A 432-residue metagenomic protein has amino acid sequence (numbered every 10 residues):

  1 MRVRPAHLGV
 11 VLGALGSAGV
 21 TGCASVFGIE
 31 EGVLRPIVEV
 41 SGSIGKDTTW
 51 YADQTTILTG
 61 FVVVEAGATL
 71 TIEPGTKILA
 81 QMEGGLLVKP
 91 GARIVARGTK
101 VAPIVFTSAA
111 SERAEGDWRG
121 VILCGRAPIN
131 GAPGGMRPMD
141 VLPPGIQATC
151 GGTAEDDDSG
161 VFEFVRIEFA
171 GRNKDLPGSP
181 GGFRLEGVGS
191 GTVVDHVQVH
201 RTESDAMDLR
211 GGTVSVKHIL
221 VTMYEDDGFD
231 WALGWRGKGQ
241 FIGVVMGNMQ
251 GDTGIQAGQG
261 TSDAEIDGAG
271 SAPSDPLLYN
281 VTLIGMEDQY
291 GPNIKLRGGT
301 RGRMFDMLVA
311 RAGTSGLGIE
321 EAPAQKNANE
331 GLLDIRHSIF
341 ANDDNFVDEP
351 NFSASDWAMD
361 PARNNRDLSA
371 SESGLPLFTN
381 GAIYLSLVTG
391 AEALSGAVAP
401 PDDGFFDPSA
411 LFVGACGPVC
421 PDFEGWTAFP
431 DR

Functional and structural regions predicted by a protein language model:
M1-L12: Bacterial N-terminal signal peptides that target proteins for export
G19-G22: C-terminal motif of bacterial Sec signal peptides marking the signal peptidase cleavage site
F27-T71, E83-R93, R97-T99, P103-S204 (+1 more regions): Extracellular beta-rich repeat passengers
K77-L79: Post-signal peptide N-terminal segment of secreted/secretory-pathway proteins
